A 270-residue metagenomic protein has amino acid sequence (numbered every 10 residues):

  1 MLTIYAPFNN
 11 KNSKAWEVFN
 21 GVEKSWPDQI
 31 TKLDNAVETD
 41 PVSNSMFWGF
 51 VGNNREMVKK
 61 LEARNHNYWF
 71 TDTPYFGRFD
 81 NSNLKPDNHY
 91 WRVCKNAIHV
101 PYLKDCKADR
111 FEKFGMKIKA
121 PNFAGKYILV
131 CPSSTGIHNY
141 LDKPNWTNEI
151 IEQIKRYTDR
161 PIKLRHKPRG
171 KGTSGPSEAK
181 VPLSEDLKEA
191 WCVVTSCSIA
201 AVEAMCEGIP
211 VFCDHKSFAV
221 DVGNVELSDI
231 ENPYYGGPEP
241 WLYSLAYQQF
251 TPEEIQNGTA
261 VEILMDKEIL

Functional and structural regions predicted by a protein language model:
M1-F50, R55, G136-I137, V261-L270: N-terminal pre-catalytic "stem/leader" segment of glycosyltransferase-like enzymes
M1-I4, P121-S134: A short, charged/proline- and glycine-enriched loop that marks the coil->beta-strand transition at the N-terminal
A6-N10, C131-P132, G136, N145-L183: Catalytic donor nucleotide-activated moiety binding site of glycosyltransferases and closely related
N9-K11, V51-N53, P74-G77, S133-I137 (+3 more regions): Short, solvent-exposed loop/turn segments at secondary-structure junctions
L33-T39, K155, K163-V211, S217: Donor nucleotide-activated moiety binding/catalytic core segment of transferases that use nucleotide-activated donors
D34-A63, W69-D72, A190-S196: Short, well-ordered secondary-structure micro-motifs within conserved domains or adaptor modules
G52-D80, N148-E149, C206-V220: A short, gly/pro- and small-residue-rich
N81-G125, D221-L270: Leloir-type glycosyltransferase catalytic cores
